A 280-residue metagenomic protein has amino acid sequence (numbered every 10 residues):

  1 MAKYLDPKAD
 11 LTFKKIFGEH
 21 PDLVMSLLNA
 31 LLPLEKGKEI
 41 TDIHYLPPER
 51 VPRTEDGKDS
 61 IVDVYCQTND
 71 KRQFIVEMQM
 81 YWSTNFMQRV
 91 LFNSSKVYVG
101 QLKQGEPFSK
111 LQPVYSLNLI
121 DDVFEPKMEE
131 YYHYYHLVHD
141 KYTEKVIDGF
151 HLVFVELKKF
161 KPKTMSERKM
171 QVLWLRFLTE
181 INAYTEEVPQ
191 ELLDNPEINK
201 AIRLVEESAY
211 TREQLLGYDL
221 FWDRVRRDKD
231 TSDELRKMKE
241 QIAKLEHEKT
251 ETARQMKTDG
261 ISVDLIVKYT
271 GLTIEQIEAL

Functional and structural regions predicted by a protein language model:
M1-H151, K161: Accessory alpha/beta interaction modules
D6, D10, P21, M25 (+8 more regions): Alpha-helix initiation and N-capping motif
L28, L117, V155, A201 (+1 more regions): A residue-level signal for conserved active-site and pocket-lining positions in enzyme catalytic cores
L28, S94, Q171-L178, V205: Short amphipathic C-terminal alpha-helix that caps PH/PH-like domains
F74-Q79, T179-L280: Short, charged alpha-helical interaction segments and adjacent helix-coil junctions
F108-S109, E125, T164, A183 (+2 more regions): Selected N-terminal structured segments and early membrane-anchoring regions
M128-E130, T164-R168, L216-G217: Short conserved micro-motifs at the rims of enzyme active sites and ligand-binding pockets
D148, V153-N195, T211: An acidic, glycine-/histidine-flanked metal-binding catalytic module
